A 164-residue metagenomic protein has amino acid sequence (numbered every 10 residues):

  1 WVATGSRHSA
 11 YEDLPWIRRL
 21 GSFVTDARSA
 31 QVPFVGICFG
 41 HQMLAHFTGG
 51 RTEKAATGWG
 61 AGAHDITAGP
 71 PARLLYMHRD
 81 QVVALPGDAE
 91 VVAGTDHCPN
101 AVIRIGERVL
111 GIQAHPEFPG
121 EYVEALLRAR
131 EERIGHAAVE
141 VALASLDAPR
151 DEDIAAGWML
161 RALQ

Functional and structural regions predicted by a protein language model:
W1-V35: Flexible gly/pro-rich beta->alpha loop and the following alpha-helix that scaffold active-site loops
H8-A10, P99-N100, E117-E121: Short, acidic Gly/Pro/Ser/Thr-rich loop/turn segments
P15-R18, T48-T52, D88-E90, G106-E107 (+1 more regions): Short, glycine/charged-enriched secondary-structure capping and boundary segments
A27-R51: Catalytic nucleophile loop
M43-H46, L75-M77, V83-P86, G111 (+2 more regions): Active-site-adjacent pocket-lining segments in enzyme domains
H46-R79, N100, H136-A138: A conserved active-site-flanking secondary-structure segment within enzyme catalytic domains
P70-E107, A114-P116: Catalytic beta-strand/loop cores that center a nucleophilic Ser/Cys/Thr and support acyl-enzyme chemistry
F118, V123-Q164: Acyltransferase
